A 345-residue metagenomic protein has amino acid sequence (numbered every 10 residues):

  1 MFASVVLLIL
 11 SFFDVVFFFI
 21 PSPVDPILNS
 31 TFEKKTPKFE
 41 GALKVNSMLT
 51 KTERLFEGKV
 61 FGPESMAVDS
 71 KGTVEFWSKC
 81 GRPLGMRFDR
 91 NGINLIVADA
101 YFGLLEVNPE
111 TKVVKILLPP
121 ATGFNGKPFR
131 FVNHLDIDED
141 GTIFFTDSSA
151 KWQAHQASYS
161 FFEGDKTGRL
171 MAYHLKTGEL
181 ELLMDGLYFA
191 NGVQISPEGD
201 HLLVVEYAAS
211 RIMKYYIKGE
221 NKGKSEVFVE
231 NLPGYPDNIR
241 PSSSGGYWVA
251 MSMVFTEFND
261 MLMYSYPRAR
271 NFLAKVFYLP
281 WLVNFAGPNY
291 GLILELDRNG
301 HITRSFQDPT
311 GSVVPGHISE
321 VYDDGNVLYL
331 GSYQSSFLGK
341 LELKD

Functional and structural regions predicted by a protein language model:
D14-E53, G164, Y290-N299: Blade/loop signatures of beta-propeller domains
D25-F32, F145-D165, S252-G287, K340: Short, conserved, GDST-rich strand-edge loop motifs in beta-rich repeat architectures
R54-K59, F76-K79, L117-K127, L182-Y188 (+2 more regions): Surface loop/turn motifs at the tips and blade-to-blade linkers of beta-strand repeat domains
V68-G72, F88-G92, I137-D140, P197-G199 (+2 more regions): Residue-level detector of Asp-centered blade-edge/turn motifs that repeat once per structural unit in beta-propeller
W77-G81, A98-F161, T167-G168: Asp-box/WD-like beta-propeller blade repeats and closely related beta-sheet repeat scaffolds
N108-K112, H174-G178, Y216-N221, D297-H301 (+1 more regions): Short loop/turn segments that connect beta-strands within beta-propeller blades
P233-G311: Loop/turn-rich, solvent-exposed surfaces of beta-rich toroidal or solenoidal domains
